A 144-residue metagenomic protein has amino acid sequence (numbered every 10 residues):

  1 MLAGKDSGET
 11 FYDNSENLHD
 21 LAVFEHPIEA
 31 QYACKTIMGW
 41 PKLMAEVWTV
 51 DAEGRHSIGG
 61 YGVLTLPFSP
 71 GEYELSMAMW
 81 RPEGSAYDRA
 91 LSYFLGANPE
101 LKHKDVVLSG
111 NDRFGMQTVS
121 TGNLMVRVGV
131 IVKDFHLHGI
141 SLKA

Functional and structural regions predicted by a protein language model:
M1-N17: Calcium-regulated, polybasic anionic-phospholipid
L2-A3, H26, E53: Core nucleic-acid recognition elements
G8-Y12, E29-A30, D88-F94: Generic detector of short, locally flexible boundary/turn motifs and exposed helical patches
N17-A33, T65-P67: A beta-strand/beta-hairpin structural motif
M38-W40, M44-R127, I131-H138: C2-type phospholipid-binding modules
